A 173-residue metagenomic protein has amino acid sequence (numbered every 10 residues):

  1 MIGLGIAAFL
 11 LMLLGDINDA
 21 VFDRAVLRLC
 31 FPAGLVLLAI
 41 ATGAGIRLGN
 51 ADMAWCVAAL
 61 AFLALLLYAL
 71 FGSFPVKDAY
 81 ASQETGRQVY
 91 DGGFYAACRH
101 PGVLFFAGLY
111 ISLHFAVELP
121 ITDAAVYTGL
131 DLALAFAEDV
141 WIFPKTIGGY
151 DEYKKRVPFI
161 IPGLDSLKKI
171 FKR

Functional and structural regions predicted by a protein language model:
M1-D91, F105-R173: Membrane-anchoring alpha-helices and their flanking helix-loop junctions
G93-A96, H100-V103: Glycine-rich acyl-CoA binding loop
